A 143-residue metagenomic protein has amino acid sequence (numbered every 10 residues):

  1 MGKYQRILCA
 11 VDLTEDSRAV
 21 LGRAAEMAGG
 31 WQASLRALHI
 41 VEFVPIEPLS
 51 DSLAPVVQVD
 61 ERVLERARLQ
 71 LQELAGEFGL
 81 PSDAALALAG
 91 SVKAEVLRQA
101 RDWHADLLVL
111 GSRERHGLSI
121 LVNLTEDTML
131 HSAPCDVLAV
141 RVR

Functional and structural regions predicted by a protein language model:
M1-G2, A75-L108, R115: Structural beta-alpha unit
G2-D51: Small/aliphatic-rich secondary-structure junction motif
R36-L38, D83-L88, L138: General small-molecule cofactor/ligand-binding pocket signal
H39, G111-R113, R141-V142: Short secondary-structure boundary segments
S52-V56, D102-W103, E126-T128: Short, hinge-like loop/turn segments at secondary-structure boundaries
A54-L69: A short acidic, glycine-rich active-site loop that binds or catalyzes chemistry on phosphate/adenosine moieties
L107-S132: Glycine-rich, Arg-bearing micro-motifs that act as flexible, cationic patches
C135-R143: Short, flexible loop segments at boundaries between secondary-structure elements
